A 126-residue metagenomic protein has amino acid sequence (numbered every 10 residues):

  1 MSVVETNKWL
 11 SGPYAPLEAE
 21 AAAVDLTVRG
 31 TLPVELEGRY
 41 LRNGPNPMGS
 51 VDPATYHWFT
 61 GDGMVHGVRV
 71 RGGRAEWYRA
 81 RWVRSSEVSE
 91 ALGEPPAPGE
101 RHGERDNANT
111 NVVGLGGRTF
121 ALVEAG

Functional and structural regions predicted by a protein language model:
S2-R105, G114-G126: Beta-propeller domains
